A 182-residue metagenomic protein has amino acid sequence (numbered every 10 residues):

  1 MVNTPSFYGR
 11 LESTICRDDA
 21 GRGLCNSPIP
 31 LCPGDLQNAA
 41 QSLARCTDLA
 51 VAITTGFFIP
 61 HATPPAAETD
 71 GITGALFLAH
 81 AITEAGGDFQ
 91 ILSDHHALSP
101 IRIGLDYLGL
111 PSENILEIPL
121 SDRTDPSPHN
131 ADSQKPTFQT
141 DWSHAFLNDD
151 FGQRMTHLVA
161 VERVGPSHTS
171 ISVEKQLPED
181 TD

Functional and structural regions predicted by a protein language model:
M1-A50, F58: Positively charged, low-complexity intrinsically disordered leader regions
A50-A52, T156-H157: Structural motif
I53-F58, A160-V164: Short loop/turn segments at strand-loop or loop-helix junctions that form parts of catalytic or ligand-binding pockets
P65-G86: Histidine-anchored nucleotide/phosphate-binding helix
G87-H96: Short internal beta-strands
A97-R102: Short, charged/polar "capping" segments at the starts of alpha-helices and the immediately preceding loops
I103-D182: An acidic, phosphate/nucleotide-engaging active-site surface
